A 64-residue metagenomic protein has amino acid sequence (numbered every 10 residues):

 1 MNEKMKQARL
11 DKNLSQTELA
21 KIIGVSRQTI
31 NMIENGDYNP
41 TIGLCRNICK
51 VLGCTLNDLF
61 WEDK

Functional and structural regions predicted by a protein language model:
M1-E3, K64: Short, Lys/Arg-enriched, disordered terminal segments
E3-I22: Short basic helix-loop element that most often maps to the first helix and adjoining turn of HTH DNA-binding modules
L19, G53-K64: Short C-terminal boundary/hinge segments that cap the last helix of small helical domains
V25-Y38: Recognition helix of helix-turn-helix/homeodomain-like DNA-binding domains that insert into the DNA major groove
L44-C49, L59-F60: Hydrophobic micro-packing sites on short alpha-helices
